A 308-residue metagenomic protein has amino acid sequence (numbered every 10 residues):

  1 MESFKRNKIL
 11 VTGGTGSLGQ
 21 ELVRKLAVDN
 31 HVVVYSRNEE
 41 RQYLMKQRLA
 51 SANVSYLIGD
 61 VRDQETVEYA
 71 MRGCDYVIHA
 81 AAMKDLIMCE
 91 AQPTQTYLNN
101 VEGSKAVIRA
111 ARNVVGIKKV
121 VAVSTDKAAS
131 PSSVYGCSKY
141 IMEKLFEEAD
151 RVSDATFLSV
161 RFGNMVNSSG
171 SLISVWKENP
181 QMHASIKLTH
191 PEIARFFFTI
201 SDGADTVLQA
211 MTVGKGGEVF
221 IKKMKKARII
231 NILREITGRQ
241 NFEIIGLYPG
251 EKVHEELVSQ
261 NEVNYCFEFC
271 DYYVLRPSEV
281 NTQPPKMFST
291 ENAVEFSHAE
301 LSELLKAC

Functional and structural regions predicted by a protein language model:
M1-S3, N7, K144-C308: Strand-loop microenvironment adjacent to phosphate/nucleotide-handling motifs in alpha/beta enzyme folds
K8-A27: N-terminal Rossmann NAD(P)H-binding glycine-rich loop of SDR-like oxidoreductase domains
T12, M71-A80, A122: Rossmann-fold scaffold of SDR-type NAD(P)-dependent oxidoreductases
D29-R41: Conserved glycine-rich Rossmann-like NAD(P)H-binding loop of the short-chain dehydrogenase/reductase
S36, L57-I58, L98, H190: Conserved residues in the N-terminal Rossmann fold of short-chain dehydrogenase/reductase
S55-Y76: Conserved Rossmann-fold cofactor-binding substructure of NAD(P)-dependent oxidoreductases
Y56, T96, V120, F157-V160: Hydrophobic/aromatic anchor residues within beta-strands of the central parallel beta-sheet of Rossmann-like
H79, M83-I87, A91-Y140, D150: Conserved Rossmann-fold NAD(P)-dependent oxidoreductase catalytic core, especially the SDR/UDP-sugar
